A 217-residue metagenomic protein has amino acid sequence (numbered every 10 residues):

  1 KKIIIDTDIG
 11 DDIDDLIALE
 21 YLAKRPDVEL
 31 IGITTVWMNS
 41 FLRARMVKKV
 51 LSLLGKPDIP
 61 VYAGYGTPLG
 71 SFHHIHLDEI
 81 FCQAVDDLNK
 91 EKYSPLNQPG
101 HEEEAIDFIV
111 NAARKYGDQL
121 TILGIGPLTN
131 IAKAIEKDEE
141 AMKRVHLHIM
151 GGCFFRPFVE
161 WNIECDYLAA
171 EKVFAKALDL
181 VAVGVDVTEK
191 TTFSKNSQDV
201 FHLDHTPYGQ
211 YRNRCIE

Functional and structural regions predicted by a protein language model:
K1-E217: N-terminal acidic, glycine/proline-rich low-complexity segments
